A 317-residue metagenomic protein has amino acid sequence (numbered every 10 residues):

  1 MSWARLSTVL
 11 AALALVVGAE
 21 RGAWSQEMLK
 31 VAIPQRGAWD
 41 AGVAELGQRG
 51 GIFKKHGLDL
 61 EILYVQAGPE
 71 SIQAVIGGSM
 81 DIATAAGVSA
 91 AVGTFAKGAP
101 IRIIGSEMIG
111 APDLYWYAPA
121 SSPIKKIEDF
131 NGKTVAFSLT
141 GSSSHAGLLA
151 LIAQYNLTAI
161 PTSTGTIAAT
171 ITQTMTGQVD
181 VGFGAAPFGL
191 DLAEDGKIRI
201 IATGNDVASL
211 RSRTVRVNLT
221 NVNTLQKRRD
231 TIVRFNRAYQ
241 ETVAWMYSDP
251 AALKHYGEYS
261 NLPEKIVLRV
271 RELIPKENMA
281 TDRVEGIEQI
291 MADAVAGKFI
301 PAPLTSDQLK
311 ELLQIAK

Functional and structural regions predicted by a protein language model:
M1-W3: N-terminal secretory signal peptides that target proteins for export/translocation
S7-G18: Bacterial N-terminal signal peptides
A19-S25: Sec/Tat signal peptide C-region and signal peptidase I cleavage site
Q26-T164, Q173-T176, D180-A186, K197-T203 (+1 more regions): Short, glycine-/small- and polar/acidic-enriched structural segments that line small-molecule recognition paths
K55, D206-R211, K276-E285: Short, solvent-exposed loop/beta-turn-alpha elements that line the ligand-binding surface or hinge of extracytoplasmic
A168-Y256: Pocket-lining segment of extracytoplasmic ligand-binding domains
L225-I300: Secondary-structure end/capping motifs
A292-K317: Conserved C-terminal helix/tail region of periplasmic/extracytoplasmic solute-binding proteins
